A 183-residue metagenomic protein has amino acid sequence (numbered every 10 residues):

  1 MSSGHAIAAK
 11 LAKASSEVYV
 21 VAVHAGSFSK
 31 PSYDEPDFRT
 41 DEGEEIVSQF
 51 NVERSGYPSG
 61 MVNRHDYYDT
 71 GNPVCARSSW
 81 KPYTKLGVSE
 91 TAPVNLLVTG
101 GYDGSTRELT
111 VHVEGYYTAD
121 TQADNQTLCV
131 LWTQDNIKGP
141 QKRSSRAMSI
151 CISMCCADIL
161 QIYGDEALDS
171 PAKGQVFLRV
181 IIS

Functional and structural regions predicted by a protein language model:
M1-V18: Typically the conserved alpha-helix immediately C-terminal to a functionally engaged Cys/Sec in thioredoxin-like
S16-S183: Short, conserved sequence motifs used for protein processing/export or organelle targeting and for catalysis
